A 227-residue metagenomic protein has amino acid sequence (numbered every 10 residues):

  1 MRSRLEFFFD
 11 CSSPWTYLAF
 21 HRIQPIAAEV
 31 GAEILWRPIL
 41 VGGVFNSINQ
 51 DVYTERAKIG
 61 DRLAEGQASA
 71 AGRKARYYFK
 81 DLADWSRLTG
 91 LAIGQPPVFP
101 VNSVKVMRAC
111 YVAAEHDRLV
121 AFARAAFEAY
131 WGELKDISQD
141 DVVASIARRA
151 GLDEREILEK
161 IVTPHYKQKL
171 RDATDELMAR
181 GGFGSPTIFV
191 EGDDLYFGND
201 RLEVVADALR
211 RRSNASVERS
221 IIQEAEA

Functional and structural regions predicted by a protein language model:
S3-A32, Y111, A121, A125-A227: C-terminal cap of thioredoxin/glutaredoxin-like
Y17-Y130, S220-E226: Structural alpha/beta surface segment adjacent to cysteine/selenocysteine redox centers across thiol/disulfide enzymes
